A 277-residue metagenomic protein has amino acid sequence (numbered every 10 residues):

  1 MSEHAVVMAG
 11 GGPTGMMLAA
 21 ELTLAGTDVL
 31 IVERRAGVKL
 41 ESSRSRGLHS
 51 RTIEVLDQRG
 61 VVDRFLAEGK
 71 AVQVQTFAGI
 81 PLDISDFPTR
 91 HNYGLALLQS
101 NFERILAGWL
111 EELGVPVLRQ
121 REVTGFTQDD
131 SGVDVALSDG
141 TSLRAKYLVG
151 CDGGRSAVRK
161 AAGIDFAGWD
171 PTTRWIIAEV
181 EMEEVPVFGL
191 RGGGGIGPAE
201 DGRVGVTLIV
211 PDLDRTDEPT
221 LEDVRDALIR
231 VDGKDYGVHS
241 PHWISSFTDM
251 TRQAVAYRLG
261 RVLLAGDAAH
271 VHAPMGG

Functional and structural regions predicted by a protein language model:
E3, A9-E21, L106, G150 (+2 more regions): Conserved mid-domain beta->alpha element of the FAD-binding
H4, S138-Y147, C151: Core beta-strand elements of the Rossmann-like FAD/NAD(P) dinucleotide-binding domain in flavoenzyme oxidoreductases
A9, E21-S45: Glycine-rich FAD pyrophosphate-binding loop
L18, A25, L113: Conserved dinucleotide-binding and phosphotransfer motif residues
T27, V61, V115: Short phosphate-binding/catalytic loops that engage adenosine nucleotides
E41-E111, T127, G197: Active-site-adjacent segment of FAD-dependent monooxygenases/related oxidoreductases
G108, Y147, C151-A254: Conserved FAD-binding catalytic core of PHBH/FMO-like flavoproteins
R119-V133: A conserved short coil-to-beta-strand element within the FAD-binding core of flavoproteins
